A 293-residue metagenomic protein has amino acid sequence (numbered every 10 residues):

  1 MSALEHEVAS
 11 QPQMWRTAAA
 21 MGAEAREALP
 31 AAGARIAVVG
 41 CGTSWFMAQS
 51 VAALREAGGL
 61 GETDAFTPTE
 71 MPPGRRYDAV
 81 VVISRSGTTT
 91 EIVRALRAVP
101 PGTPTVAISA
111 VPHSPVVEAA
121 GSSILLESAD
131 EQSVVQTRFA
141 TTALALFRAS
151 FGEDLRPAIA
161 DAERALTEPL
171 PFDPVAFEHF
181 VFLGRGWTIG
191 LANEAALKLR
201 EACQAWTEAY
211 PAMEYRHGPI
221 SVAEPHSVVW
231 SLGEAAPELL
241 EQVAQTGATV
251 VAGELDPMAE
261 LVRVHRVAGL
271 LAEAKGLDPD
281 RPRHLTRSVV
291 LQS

Functional and structural regions predicted by a protein language model:
M1-W15: N-terminal amphipathic/basic leader segments beginning at the initiator methionine
T17-A32, E163-A176: A short, well-structured juxtamembrane/interface segment
M21, G33-A79, F177-E224, R266-G269 (+1 more regions): Anionic-ligand anchoring segments at beta-strand to alpha-helix junctions in alpha/beta enzyme folds, i.e., glycine
A34-A160, L166, R185, V228-G253: Glycine-rich phosphate-binding loops that contact phosphosugars or nucleotide phosphates
V111-P112, A119, A149-F177, L277-S293: Internal, active-site/partner-interface "lid" segment
A120, E234-A235, Q242-S293: Phosphate-moiety recognition in structured ligand-binding domains
D161-L170, T207-H217, G233-E234: A general structural motif
